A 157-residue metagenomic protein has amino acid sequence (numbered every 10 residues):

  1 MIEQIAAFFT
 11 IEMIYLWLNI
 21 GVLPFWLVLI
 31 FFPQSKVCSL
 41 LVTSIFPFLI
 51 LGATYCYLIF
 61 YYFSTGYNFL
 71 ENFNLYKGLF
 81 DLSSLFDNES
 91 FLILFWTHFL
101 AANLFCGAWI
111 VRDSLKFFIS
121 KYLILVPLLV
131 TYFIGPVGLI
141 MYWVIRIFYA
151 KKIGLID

Functional and structural regions predicted by a protein language model:
I2-L23: Hydrophobic transmembrane alpha-helical segments in integral membrane proteins
A6-I11, L79-L94: Short aromatic-rich membrane-water interface segments that cap or initiate transmembrane helices in multi-pass membrane
I14-W17, L94-A101, L129: Hydrophobic alpha-helical transmembrane segments of multi-pass membrane proteins
W17-V37: N-terminal signal-anchor/start-transfer transmembrane helix
F32-I45, L115-I119: Membrane-interface helix-boundary motifs at transmembrane edges
G52-N72: Transmembrane alpha-helix/helix-exit interface in multi-pass inner-membrane proteins
Y67-L85: Membrane-interface interhelical connector segments
L125-F148: Hydrophobic, aromatic-rich membrane-embedded alpha-helical segments
